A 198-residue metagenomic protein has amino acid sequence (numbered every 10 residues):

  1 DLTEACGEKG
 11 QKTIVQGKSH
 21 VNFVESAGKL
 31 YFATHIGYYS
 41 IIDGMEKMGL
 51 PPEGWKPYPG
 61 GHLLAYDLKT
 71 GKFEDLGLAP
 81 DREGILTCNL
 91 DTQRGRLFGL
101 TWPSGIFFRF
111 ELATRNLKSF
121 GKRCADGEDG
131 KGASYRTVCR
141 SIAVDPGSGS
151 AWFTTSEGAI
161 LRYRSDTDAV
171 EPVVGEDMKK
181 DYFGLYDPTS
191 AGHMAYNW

Functional and structural regions predicted by a protein language model:
D1-C6, E74-L78, K118-A125, E171-L185: Beta-propeller fold detector
I14-N22, E83-N89, D129-A143, Y182-P188 (+1 more regions): Repeated scaffold domains used in trafficking and secretory/extracellular systems, primarily beta-propellers
E25-A27, D91-R94, V144-S148: Residue-level detector of Asp-centered blade-edge/turn motifs that repeat once per structural unit in beta-propeller
L30-F32, R96-G99, S150-F153: Conserved beta-propeller blade signature
A33-Y58: Short, conserved, GDST-rich strand-edge loop motifs in beta-rich repeat architectures
I36-Y38, P103, E157: Residue-level signature of beta-propeller blades and closely related beta-rich strand-turn architectures in secreted
G61-L64, I106-F108, A159-L161: A short loop-to-beta-strand structural motif that recurs across blades of beta-propeller domains
D67-G71, E111-R115, R164-D168: Short loop/turn segments that connect beta-strands within beta-propeller blades
